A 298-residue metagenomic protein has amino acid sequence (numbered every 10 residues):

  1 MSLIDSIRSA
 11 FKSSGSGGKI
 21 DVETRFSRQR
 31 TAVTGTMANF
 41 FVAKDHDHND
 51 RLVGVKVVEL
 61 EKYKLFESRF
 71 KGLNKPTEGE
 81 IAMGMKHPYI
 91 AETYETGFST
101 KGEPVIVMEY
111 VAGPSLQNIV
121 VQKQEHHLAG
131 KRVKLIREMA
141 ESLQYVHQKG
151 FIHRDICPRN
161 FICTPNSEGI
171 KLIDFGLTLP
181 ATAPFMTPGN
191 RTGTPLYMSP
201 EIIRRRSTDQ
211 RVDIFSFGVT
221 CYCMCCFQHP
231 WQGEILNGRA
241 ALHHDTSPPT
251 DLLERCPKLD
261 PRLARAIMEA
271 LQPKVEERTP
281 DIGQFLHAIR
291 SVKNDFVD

Functional and structural regions predicted by a protein language model:
K64-G84: AlphaC helix of the eukaryotic protein kinase fold
E92-P104: Short beta-strand micro-motifs within the conserved protein kinase catalytic domain, predominantly in the N-lobe
K101-S115: Conserved short submotifs of the Hanks-type protein kinase catalytic core that shape the nucleotide-binding pocket
L116-H127: AlphaC helix of the protein kinase catalytic domain
L135-I136: Activation segment signature within eukaryotic-like protein kinase domains
E141-F151: Protein kinase catalytic-loop region centered on the HRD/HxD motif
P188-E201: Conserved activation segment of eukaryotic-like protein kinases, specifically the C-terminal portion of the activation
